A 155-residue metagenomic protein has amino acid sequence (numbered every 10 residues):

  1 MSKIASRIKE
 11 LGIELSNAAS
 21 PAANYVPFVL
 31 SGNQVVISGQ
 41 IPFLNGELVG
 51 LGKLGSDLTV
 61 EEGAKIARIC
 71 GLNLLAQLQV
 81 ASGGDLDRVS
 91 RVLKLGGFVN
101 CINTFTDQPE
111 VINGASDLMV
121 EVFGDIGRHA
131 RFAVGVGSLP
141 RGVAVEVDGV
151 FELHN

Functional and structural regions predicted by a protein language model:
M1-N155: Short, polar/acidic, helix-capping and beta-turn segments at strand->helix junctions that line the mouths
